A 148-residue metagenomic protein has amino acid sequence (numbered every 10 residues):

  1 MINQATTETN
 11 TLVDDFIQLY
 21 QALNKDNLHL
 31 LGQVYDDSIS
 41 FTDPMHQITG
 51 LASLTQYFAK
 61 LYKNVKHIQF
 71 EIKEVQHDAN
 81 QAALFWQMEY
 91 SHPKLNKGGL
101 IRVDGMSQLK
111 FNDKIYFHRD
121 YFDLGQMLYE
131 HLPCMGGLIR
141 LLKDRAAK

Functional and structural regions predicted by a protein language model:
M1-H29, Q33, A146-K148: Short, low-complexity N-terminal intrinsically disordered segments enriched in polar/charged residues
T11, S53, I101: Soluble or luminal CAZymes and related metallo-dependent hydrolases
L28-G32, D36-A79: A solvent-exposed, acidic/Ser-Thr-rich amphipathic alpha-helical stretch
K63-N64, I68-Q69, Q76-K148: A beta-strand edge to alpha-helix "cap/lid" segment located at domain peripheries
